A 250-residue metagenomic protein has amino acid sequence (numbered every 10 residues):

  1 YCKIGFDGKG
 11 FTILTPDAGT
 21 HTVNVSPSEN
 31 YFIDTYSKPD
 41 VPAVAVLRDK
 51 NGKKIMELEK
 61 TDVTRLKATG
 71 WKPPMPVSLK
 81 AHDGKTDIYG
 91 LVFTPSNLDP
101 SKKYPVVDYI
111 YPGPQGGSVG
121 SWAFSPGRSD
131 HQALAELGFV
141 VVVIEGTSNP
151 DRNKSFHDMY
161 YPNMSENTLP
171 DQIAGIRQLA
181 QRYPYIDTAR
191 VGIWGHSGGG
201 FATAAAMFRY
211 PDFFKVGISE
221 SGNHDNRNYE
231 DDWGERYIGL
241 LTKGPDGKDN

Functional and structural regions predicted by a protein language model:
G5-K9, K50-N51: Short loop/turn segments that connect beta-strands within beta-propeller blades
T15, T20-N250: Serine-hydrolase catalytic core recognition
